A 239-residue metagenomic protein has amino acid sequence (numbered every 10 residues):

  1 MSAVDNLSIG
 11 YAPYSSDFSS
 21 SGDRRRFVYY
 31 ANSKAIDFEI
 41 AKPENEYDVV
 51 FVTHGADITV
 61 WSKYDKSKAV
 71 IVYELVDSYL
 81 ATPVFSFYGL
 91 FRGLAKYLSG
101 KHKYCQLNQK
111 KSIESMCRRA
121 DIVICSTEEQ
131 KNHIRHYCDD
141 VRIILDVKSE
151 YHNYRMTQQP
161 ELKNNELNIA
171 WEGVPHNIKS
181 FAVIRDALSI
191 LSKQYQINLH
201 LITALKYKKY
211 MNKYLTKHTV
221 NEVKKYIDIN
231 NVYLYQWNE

Functional and structural regions predicted by a protein language model:
M1-D57, F87, I197-N198: N-terminal pre-catalytic "stem/leader" segment of glycosyltransferase-like enzymes
G10-Y30, D146-E239: Conserved catalytic-core segment of nucleotide-activated headgroup transferases in glycan assembly
P43, S115-M116, Y226: Structural alpha-helical scaffold elements that stabilize or flank donor/cofactor-binding regions in carbohydrate
E46-V49, S67-A69, R119-I122, C138: Short, well-ordered alpha-helix to beta-strand connector turns
V50, K66-Y97: Active-site proximal beta-strand in glycosyltransferases
A56-D57, E129-K131, Y207: Alpha-helix capping/helix-boundary segments
F91-V123: Membrane-proximal helix-turn-helix segments that form the acceptor-binding/catalytic region of lipid-linked
R118-T157: Donor nucleotide-sugar binding/catalytic pocket of nucleotide-sugar-dependent glycosyltransferases
